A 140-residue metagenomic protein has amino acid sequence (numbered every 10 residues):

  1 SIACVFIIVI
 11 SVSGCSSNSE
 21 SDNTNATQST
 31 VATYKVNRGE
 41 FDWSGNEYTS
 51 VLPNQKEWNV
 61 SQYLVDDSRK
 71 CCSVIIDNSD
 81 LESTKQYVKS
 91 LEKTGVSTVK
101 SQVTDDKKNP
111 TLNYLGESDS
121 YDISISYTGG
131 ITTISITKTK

Functional and structural regions predicted by a protein language model:
S1-F6: Sec-dependent N-terminal signal peptides
I10-G14: C-terminal motif of bacterial Sec signal peptides marking the signal peptidase cleavage site
S16-S19: Bacterial signal peptide processing site
D22-C72: Compositionally biased P/S/T/G-rich terminal and signal peptide-adjacent segments that lie outside catalytic cores
V51-P53, N78-K100: Amphipathic alpha-helical segments
V65, N113-K138: Short, exposed beta-strand-loop hairpins at the edges of beta-sheets in extracellular/periplasmic proteins
C71-D80, T111-Y114, S120: Second-shell loop/turn segments in exported
V99-Y121: Ser/Thr-rich, low-complexity intrinsically disordered terminal regions
